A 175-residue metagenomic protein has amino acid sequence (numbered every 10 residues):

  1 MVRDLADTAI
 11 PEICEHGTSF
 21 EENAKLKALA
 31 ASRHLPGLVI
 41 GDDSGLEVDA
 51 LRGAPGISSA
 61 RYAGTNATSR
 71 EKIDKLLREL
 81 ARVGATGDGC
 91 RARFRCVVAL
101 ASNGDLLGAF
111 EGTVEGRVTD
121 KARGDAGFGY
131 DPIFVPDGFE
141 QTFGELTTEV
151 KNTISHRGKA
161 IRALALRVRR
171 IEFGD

Functional and structural regions predicted by a protein language model:
M1-D175: Anionic-ligand binding patches
